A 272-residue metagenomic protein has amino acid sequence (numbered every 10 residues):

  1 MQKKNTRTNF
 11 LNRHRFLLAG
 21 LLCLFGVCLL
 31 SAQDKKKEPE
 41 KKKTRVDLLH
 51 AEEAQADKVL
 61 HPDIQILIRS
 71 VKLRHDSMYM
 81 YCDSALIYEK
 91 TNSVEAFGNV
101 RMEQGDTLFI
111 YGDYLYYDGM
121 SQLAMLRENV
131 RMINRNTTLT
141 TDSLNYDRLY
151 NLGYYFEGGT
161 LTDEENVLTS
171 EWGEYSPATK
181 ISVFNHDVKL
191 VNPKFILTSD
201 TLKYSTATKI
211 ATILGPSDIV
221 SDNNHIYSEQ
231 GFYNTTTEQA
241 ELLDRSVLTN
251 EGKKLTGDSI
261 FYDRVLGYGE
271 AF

Functional and structural regions predicted by a protein language model:
M1-K37: Bacterial Sec-dependent N-terminal signal peptides
A32-F272: N-terminal amphipathic/hydrophobic interface segments
